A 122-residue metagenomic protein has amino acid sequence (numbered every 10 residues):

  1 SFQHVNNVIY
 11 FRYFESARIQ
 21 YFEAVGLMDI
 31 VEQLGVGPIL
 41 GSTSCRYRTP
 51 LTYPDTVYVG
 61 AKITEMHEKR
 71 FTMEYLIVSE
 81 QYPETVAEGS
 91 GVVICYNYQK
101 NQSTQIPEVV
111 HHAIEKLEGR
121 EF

Functional and structural regions predicted by a protein language model:
S1-S42, N97-F122: Hot-dog-fold acyl-thioester-processing enzymes
Y21-F71, V86, I94: Hydrophobic beta-strand-centered segment that forms part of the acyl-chain substrate-binding groove
L51-Y53, T64-F122: HotDog/MaoC-like acyl-thioester-processing domains
